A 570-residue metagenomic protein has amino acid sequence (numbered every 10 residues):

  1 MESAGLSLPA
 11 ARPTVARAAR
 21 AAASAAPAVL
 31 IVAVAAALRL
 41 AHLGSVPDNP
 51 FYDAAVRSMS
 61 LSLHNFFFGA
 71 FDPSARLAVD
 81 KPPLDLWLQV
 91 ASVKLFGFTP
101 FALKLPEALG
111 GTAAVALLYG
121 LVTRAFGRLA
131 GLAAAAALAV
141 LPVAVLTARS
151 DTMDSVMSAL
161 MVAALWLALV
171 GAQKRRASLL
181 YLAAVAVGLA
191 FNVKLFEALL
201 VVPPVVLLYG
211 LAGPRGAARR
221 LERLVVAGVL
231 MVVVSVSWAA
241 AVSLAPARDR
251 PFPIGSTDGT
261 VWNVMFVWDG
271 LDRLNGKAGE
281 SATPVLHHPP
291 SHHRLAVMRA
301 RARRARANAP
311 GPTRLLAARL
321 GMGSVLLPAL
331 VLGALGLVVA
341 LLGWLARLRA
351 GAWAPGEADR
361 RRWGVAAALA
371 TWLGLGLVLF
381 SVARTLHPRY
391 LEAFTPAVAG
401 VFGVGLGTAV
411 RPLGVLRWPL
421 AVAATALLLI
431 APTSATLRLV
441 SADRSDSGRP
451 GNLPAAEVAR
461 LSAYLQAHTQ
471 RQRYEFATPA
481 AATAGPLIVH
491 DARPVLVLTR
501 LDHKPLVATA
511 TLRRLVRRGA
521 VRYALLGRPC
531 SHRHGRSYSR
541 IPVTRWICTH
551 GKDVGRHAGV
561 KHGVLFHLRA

Functional and structural regions predicted by a protein language model:
E2-G414, I430-A442, N452, A492 (+1 more regions): Membrane-integral, polyisoprenol-dependent glycosyltransferases of the GT-C/oligosaccharyltransferase superfamily
P214-R215, A510-R513: Short low-complexity, flexible loop/linker segments enriched in glycine and/or proline with clustered acidic
T260-V261, G311, L315, R460 (+3 more regions): Exposed alpha-helical structural elements
G414-L420: Internal alpha-helical transmembrane segments of multi-pass membrane proteins
L420-I430: A juxtamembrane structural motif centered on a specific transmembrane helix
A442-P505, R513-V543, T549-L568: Short periplasmic/luminal acceptor-recognition loop of GT-C membrane glycosyltransferases, typified by
